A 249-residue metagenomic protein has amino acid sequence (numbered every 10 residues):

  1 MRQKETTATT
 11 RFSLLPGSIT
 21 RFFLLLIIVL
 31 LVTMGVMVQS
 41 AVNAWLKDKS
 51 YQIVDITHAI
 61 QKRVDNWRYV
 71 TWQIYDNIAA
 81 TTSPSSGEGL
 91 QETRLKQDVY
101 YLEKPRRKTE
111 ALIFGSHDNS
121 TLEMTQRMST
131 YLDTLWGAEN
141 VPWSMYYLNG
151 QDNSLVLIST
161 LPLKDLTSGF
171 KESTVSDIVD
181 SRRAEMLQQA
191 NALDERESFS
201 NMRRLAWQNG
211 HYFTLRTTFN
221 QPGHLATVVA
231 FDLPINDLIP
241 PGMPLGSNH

Functional and structural regions predicted by a protein language model:
M1-S13: Non-catalytic regulatory/interaction regions at protein termini and inter-domain linkers
L15-G115: Juxtamembrane extracytoplasmic/periplasmic/luminal helical "stalk" adjacent to the first N-terminal
A44, K62-D65, E123, D177 (+1 more regions): Residue-level detector of secondary-structure boundary/capping sites
Y69-P105, T134-V156, T160, E195-F199 (+1 more regions): Short N-terminal helix-loop-first-beta-strand/juxtamembrane motif that initiates sensory/input modules
G115-N119, S173-S176: Second-shell loop/turn segments in exported
D118-L132, R183-A184: Well-ordered, non-membrane alpha-helical segments in soluble/globular domains
T125-E139, P222-H249: Solvent-exposed, extracytoplasmic
A138-F231: Extracytoplasmic/periplasmic ligand-binding sensor regions of membrane-associated signaling proteins
